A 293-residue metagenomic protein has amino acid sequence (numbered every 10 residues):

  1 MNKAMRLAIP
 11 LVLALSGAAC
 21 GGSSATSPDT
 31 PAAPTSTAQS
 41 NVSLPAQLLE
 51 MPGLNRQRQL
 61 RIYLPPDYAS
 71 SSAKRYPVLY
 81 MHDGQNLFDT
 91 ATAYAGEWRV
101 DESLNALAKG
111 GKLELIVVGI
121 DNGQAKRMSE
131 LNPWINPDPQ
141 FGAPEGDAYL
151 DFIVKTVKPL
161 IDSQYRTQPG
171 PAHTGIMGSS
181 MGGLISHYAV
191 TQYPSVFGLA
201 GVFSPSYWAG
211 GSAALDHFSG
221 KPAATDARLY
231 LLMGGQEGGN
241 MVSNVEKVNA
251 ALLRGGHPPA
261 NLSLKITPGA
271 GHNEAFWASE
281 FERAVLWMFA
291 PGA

Functional and structural regions predicted by a protein language model:
M1-I9: Bacterial N-terminal signal peptides that target proteins for export
V12-A14: A structural signal for the main folded, soluble domain(s) of proteins
S16-A19: C-terminal motif of bacterial Sec signal peptides marking the signal peptidase cleavage site
S24-A293: Non-catalytic cap/lid and distal C-terminal segments of serine-dependent acyl enzymes
